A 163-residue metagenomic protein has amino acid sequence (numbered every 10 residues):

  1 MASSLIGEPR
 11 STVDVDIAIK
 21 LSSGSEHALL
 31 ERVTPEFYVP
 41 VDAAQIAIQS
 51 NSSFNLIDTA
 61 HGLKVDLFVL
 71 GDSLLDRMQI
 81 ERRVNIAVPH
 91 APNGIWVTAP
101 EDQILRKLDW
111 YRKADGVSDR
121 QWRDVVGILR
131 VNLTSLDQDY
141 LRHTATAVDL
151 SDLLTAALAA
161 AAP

Functional and structural regions predicted by a protein language model:
M1-P163: Compositionally biased terminal segments of proteins
